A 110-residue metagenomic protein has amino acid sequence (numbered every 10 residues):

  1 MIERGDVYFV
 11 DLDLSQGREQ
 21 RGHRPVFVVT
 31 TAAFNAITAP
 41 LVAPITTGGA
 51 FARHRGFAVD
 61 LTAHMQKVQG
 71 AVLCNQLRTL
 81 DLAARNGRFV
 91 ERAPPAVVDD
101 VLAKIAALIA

Functional and structural regions predicted by a protein language model:
M1-A110: Conserved functional hotspots at enzyme active or ligand-binding sites that engage polyanionic ligands
